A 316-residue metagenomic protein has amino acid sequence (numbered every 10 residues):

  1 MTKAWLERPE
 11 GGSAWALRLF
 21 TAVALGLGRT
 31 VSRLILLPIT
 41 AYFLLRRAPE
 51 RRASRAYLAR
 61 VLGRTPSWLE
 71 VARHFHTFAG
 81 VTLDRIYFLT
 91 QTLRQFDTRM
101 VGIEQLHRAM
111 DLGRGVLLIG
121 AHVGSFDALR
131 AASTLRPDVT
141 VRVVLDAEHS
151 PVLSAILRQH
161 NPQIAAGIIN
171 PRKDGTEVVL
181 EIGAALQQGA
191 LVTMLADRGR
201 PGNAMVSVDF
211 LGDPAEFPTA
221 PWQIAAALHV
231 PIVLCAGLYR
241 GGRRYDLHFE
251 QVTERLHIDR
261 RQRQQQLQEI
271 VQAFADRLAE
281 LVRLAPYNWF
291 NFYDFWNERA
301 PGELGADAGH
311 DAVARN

Functional and structural regions predicted by a protein language model:
M1-G120, S125, A155-Q159, A165 (+1 more regions): Membrane-anchoring hydrophobic helices of lipid-metabolizing enzymes
W15, E50, T98, D174 (+1 more regions): Soluble or luminal CAZymes and related metallo-dependent hydrolases
A22, Y57, A132, V144 (+3 more regions): Generic structural signal for isolated residues within well-ordered alpha-helices
L27, F43, M110, L135-R136 (+3 more regions): Non-catalytic C-terminal accessory region of glycerolipid acyltransferases and related lyso-lipid remodeling enzymes
L37, V71, A147, D174 (+2 more regions): Residue-level "edge-of-site" marker
P66-S67, G80-T82, L112-K173, G199-D209: Catalytic core of membrane glycerolipid acyltransferases/transacylases, capturing the structured, soluble-facing
F96-M100, V123, S150, R172-T176 (+2 more regions): A conditional alpha-helix N-cap/helix-loop micro-motif detector
R99, I169, E250: General small-molecule cofactor/ligand-binding pocket signal
